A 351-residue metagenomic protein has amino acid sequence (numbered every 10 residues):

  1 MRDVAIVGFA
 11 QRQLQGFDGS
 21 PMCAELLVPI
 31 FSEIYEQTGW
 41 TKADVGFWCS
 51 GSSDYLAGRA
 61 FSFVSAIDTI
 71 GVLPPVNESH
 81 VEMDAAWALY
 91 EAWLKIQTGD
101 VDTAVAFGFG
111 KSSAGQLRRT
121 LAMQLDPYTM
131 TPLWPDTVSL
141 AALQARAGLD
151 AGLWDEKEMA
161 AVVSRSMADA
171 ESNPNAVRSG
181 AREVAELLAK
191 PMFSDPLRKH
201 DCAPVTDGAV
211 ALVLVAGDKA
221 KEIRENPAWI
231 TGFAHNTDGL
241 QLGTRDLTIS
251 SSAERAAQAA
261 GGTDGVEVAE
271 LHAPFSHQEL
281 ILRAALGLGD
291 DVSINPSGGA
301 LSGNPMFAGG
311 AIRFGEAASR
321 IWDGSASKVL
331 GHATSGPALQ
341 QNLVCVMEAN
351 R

Functional and structural regions predicted by a protein language model:
M1-V4, G46, D100-T103: Loop/turn elements at helix/coil->beta-strand transitions in domains of secreted/extracellular proteins
D3-D18: Generic N-terminal amphipathic, Lys/Arg-enriched alpha-helix
S20-A24, V28-P29, S52-V105, F109-G110 (+1 more regions): Claisen-condensing/thiolase-fold acyl-transfer catalytic domains that form or cleave C-C bonds in fatty acid
F31, Y35-T38, I70, I96 (+6 more regions): Structural signal for hydrophobic packing residues in well-ordered secondary-structure cores of soluble enzyme domains
S32-G46, G148-D155, E222, A256-E267 (+1 more regions): Phosphate/pyrophosphate-binding loops at sites that engage ATP/ADP/AMP, CoA/4′-phosphopantetheine, polyphosphate
K42-V45, W154-A160, N173-S179, N226-P227 (+2 more regions): Flexible, glycine/charged-enriched surface loops at secondary-structure junctions
A104-G152: Flexible glycine-/small-residue-enriched beta->alpha junction loops that bind anionic phosphate/pyrophosphate groups
P135-P196: Glycine-rich, mobile lid/loop segments that gate access to catalytic sites or pores
